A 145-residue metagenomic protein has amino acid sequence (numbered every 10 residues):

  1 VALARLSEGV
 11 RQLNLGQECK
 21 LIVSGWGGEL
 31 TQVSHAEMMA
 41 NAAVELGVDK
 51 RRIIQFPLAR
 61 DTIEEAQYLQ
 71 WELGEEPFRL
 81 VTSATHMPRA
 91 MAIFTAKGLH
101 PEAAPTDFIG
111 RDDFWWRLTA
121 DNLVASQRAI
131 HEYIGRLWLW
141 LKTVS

Functional and structural regions predicted by a protein language model:
V1-N122: A structural signal for short, hydrophobic/glycine-enriched beta-strand patches
S126-S145: A transmembrane-helix-recognition feature enriched in membrane-embedded lipid enzymes and envelope glyco-/phospholipid
